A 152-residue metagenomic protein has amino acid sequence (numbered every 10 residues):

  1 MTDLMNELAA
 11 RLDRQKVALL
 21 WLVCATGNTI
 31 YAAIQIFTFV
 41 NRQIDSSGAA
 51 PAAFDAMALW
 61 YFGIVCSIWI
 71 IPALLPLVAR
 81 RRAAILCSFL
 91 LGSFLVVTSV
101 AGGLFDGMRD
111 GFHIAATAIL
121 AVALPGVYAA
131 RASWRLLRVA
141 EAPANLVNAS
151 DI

Functional and structural regions predicted by a protein language model:
M1-N28: Cytosolic juxtamembrane helix and N-cap/initiation of the first transmembrane helix
M5-Q15, A49-A56, P76-L86, R109-A116: Juxtamembrane loop-transmembrane helix junctions in multi-pass integral membrane proteins, especially the extracellular
A18, L22, L59, G63 (+2 more regions): Hydrophobic alpha-helical segments of membrane proteins, primarily the transmembrane helices and their short helical
V23-I64: Hydrophobic transmembrane helix segments
C66-S93: Juxtamembrane helix-break-helix junctions at the cytosolic face of small multi-pass alpha-helical membrane proteins
I85-L104, A123-P125: Hydrophobic alpha-helical membrane segments
V97-A118: Membrane-helix boundary connector in multi-pass membrane proteins
A123-V147: Membrane-water interface at the C-terminal end of transmembrane alpha helices
